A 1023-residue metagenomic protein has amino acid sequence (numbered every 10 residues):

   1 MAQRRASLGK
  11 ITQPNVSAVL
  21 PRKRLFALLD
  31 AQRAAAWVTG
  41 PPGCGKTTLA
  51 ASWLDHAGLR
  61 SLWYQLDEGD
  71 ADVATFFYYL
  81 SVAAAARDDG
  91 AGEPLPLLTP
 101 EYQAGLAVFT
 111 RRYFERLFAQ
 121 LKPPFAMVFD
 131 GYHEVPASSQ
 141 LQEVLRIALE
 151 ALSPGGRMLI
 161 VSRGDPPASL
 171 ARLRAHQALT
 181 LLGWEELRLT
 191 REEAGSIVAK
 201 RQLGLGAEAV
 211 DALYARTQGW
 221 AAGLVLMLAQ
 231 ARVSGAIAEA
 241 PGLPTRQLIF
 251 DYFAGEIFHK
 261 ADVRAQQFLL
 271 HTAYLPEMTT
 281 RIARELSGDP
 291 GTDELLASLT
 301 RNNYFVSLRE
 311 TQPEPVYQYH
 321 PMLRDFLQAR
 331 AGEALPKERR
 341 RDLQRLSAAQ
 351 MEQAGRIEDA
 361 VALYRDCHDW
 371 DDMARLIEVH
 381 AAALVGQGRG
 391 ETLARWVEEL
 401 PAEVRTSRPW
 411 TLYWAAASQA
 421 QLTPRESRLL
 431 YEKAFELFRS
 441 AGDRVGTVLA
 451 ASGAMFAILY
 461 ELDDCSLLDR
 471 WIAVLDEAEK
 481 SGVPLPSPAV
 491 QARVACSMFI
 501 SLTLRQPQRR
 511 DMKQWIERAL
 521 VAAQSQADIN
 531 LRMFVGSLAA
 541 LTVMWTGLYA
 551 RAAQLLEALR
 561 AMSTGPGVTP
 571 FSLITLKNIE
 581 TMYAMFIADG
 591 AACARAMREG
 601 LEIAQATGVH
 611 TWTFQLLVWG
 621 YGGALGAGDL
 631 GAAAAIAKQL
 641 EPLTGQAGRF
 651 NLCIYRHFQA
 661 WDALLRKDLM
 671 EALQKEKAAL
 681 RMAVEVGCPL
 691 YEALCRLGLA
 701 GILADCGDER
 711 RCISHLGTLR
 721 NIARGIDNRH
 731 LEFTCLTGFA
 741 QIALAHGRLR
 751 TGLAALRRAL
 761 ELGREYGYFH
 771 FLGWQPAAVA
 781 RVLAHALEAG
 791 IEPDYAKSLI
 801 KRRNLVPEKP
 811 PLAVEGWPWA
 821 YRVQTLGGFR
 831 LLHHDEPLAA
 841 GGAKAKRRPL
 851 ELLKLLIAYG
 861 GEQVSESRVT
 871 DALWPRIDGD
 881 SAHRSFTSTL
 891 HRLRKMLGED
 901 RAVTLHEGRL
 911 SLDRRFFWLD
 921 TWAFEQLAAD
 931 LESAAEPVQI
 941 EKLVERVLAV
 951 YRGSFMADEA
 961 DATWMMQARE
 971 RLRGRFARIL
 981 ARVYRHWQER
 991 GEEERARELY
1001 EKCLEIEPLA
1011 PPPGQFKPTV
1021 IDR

Functional and structural regions predicted by a protein language model:
M1-K23, E788-K846, L850, D900-S911 (+3 more regions): Short boundary/linker motifs that mark transitions into or out of structured domains
M1-P42, T48, S52: Walker A/P-loop-proximal flanking segment of P-loop NTPase domains
Q3-R5, R24-L25, T48-A50, A126 (+5 more regions): Alpha-helical sensor/transducer elements of the RecA-like P-loop NTPase core
W37, P42, A50-L54, E143-I147 (+8 more regions): C-terminal boundary/linker of central alpha/beta nucleotide-binding cores
C44, L49-F125, E134-P136: Conserved phosphate-binding/catalytic loops and adjacent sensor/switch elements of nucleotide-binding enzymes, spanning
P154, Q312-E314, R324-Q344, W370-D371 (+11 more regions): Intrinsically disordered, charged and Pro/Gly-enriched terminal/linker segments that flank large helical-solenoid
R301, V361, A381-A382, E398-A402 (+11 more regions): Amphipathic alpha-helical segments of tetratricopeptide repeats
R375-A382, W410-P424, V448-D464, V490-Q508 (+8 more regions): Tandem amphipathic alpha-helical repeat scaffolds
